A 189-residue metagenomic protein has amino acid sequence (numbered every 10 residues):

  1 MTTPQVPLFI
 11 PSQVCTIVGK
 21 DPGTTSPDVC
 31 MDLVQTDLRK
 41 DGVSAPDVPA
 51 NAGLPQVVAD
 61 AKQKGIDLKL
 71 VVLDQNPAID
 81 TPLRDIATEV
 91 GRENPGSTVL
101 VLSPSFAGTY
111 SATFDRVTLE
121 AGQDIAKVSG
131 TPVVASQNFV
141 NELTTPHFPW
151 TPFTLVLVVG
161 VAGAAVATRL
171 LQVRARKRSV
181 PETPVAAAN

Functional and structural regions predicted by a protein language model:
M1-R84, Y110-N189: A structural boundary signal for the start of the first folded domain, especially the loop/turn and N-capping region
L83-R84, T88-E93: Short, internal acidic amphipathic alpha-helical interface segments that mediate docking to partner proteins
G91-F106: A short, hydrophobic beta-strand-centered structural micro-motif
